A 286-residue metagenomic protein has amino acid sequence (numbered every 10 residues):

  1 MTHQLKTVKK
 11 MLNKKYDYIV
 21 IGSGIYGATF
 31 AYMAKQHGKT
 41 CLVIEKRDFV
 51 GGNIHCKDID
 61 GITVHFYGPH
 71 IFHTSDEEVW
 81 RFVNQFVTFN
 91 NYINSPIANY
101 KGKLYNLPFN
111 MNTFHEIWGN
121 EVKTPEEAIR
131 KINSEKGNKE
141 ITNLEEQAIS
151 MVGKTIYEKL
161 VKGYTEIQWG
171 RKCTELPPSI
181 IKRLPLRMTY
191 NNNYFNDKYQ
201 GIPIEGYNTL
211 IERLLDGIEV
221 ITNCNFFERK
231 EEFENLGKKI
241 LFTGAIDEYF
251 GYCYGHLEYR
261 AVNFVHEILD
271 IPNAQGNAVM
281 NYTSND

Functional and structural regions predicted by a protein language model:
M1-I19, Q36-H37: Extreme N-terminal leader/targeting segments of oxidoreductases
Y16-V43: N-terminal Rossmann-like FAD-binding beta1-loop-alpha1 element of flavoenzymes
I21-S23, I44-K46, T74-S75, E205 (+2 more regions): Short His-Asn-centered micro-motif
K35-D60: Glycine-rich FAD pyrophosphate-binding loop
H37, F226-D286: Mid-domain catalytic core of redox enzymes that form a hydrophobic substrate pocket/lid adjacent to a catalytic redox
K57-F82: N-terminal glycine-rich dinucleotide-binding loop that anchors FAD/FMN and/or NAD(P) in oxidoreductases
V79-K101, I156-K159: A short alpha-helix-loop-beta-strand transition element characteristic of N-terminal alpha/beta dinucleotide-binding
A98-K238, T243, E248-F250: Active-site/ligand-binding neighborhood in enzyme catalytic cores
